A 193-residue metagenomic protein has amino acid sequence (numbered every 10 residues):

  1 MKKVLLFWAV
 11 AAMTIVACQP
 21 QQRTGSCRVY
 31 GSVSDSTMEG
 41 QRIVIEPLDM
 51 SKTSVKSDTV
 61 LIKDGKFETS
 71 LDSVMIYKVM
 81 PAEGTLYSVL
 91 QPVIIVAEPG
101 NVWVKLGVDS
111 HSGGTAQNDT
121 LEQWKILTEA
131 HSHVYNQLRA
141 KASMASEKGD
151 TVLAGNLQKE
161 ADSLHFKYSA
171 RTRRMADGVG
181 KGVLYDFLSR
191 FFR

Functional and structural regions predicted by a protein language model:
M1-V16: Sec-dependent bacterial lipoprotein signal peptides
L5, K52-T53, M175: A general structural-boundary detector
T14, A161-L164, F191-R193: A short structural micro-motif
C18-S163, K167-A170: A non-transmembrane, solvent-exposed segment enriched in polar/low-complexity residues
R173-V179: Flexible helix-coil transition and linker loops at the boundaries of alpha-helical arrays
V179-F192: Amphipathic alpha-helical repeat scaffolds of TPR domains
